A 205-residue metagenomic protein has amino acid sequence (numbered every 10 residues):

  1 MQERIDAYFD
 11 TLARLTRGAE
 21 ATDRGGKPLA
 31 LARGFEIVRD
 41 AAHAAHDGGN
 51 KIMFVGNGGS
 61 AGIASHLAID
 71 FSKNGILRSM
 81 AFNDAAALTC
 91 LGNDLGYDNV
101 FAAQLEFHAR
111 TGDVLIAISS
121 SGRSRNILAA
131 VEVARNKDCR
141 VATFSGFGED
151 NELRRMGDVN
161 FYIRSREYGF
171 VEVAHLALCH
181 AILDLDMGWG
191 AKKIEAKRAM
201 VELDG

Functional and structural regions predicted by a protein language model:
M1-G205: Conserved N-terminal alpha-helical segment that immediately precedes and caps sugar-phosphate-binding
